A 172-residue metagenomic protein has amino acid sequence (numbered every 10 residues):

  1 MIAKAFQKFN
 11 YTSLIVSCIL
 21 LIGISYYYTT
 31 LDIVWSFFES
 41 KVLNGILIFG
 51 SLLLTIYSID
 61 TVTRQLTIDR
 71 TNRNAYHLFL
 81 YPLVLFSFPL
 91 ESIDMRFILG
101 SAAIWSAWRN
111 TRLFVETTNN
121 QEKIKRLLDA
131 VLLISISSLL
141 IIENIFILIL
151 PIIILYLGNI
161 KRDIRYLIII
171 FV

Functional and structural regions predicted by a protein language model:
Q7-S25, A75-L83, D129: Alpha-helical transmembrane segments
I48, L52, R96-A107, D129 (+1 more regions): Hydrophobic core segments of transmembrane alpha-helices in multi-pass, intramembrane catalytic enzymes
F49-L66: Transmembrane-helix motifs of polytopic, lipid-linked glycan transferases
N74-P89, S101-W105, L127-V131: Membrane-embedded helix bundles of polyisoprenyl
F86-F97, L139: Membrane-interface helix caps and helix-loop-helix hairpins in membrane proteins
A107-K125: Membrane-interface transmembrane helices that cradle and orient dolichyl/undecaprenyl
R126-I142: Membrane-interface alpha helices of multi-pass inner-membrane proteins
I147-F171: Perimembrane helix-loop-helix junctions
